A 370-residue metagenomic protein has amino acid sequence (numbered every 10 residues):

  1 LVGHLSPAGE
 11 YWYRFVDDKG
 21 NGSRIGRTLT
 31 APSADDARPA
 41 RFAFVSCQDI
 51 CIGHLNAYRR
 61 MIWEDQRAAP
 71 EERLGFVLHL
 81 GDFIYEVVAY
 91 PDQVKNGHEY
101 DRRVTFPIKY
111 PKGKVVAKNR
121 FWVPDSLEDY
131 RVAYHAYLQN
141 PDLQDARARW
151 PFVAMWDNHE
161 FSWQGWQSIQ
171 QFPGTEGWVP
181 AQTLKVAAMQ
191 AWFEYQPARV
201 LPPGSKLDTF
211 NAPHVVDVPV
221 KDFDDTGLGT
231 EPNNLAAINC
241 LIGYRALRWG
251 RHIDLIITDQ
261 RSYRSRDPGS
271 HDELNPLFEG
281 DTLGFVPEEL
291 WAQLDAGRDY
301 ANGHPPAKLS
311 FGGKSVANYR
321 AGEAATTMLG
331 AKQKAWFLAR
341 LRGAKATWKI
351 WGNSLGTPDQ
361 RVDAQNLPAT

Functional and structural regions predicted by a protein language model:
L1-T370: Metal-dependent phosphoester/phosphodiester hydrolase catalytic core
